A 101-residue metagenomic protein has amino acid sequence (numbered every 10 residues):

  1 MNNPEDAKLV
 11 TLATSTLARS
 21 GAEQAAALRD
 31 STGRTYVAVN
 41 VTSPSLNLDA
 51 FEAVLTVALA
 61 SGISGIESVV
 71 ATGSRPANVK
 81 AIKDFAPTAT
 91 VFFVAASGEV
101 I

Functional and structural regions predicted by a protein language model:
M1-G21, T56, S61-I101: C-terminal binding/interaction regions
Q24-R34: Short beta-strand scaffold segments in enzyme catalytic cores
L28, N47-L48, V69, S97: Residue-level detector of alpha-helical recognition elements and their boundaries
S43-L59: A short, polar/charged loop-to-alpha-helix boundary motif
